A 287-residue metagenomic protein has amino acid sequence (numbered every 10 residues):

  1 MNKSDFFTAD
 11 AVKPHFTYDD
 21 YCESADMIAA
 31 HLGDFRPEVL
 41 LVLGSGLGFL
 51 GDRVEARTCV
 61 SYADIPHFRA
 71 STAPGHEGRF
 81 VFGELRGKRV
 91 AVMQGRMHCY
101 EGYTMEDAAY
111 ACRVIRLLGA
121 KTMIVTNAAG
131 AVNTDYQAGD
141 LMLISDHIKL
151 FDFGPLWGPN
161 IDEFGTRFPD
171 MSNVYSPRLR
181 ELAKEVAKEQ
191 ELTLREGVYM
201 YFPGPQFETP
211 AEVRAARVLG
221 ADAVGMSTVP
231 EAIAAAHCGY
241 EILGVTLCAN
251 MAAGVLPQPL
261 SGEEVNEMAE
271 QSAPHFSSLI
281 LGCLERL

Functional and structural regions predicted by a protein language model:
N2-M171: Metabolite-binding pocket within alpha/beta catalytic cores that recognizes anionic/polar moieties
I115-G119, R217, A236: Non-catalytic positions within long, well-ordered alpha-helices that form the structural scaffold/packing of enzyme
K121-T122, D222, E241: Short acidic/polar active-site loop segments enriched in Thr and Asp
F164-Y175, A187, Y201, V213 (+2 more regions): Polyanion-binding loop/helix "lid" in catalytic or ligand-binding cores
R180, E185-D222, I280, L287: Active-site/ligand-binding-proximal alpha/beta "capping" segment
M226-E264: Zn-dependent metallopeptidase/amidohydrolase metal-coordination segment
A253-L287: His/Asp/Glu-rich mid-to-C-terminal helical/loop segments that flank catalytic regions of hydrolases
